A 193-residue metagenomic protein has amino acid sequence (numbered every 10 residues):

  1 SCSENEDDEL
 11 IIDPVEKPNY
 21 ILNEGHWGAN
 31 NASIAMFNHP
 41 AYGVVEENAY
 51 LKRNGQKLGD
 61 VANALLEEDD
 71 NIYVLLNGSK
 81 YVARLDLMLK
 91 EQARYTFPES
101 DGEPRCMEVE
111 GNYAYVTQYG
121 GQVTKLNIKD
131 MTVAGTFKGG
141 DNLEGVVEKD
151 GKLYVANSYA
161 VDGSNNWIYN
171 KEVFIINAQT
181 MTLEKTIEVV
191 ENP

Functional and structural regions predicted by a protein language model:
S1-Y20: Bacterial Sec-dependent N-terminal signal peptides
D7-L10, L58-L66, D101-G111, D141-D150 (+1 more regions): Repeated scaffold domains used in trafficking and secretory/extracellular systems, primarily beta-propellers
V15-N19, D69-N71, G111-N112, D150-G151: Short coil/turn segments that connect the beta-strands within blades of beta-propeller domains
I21, V74, V116, V155-A156: Residue position within the beta-strands of beta-propeller blades
H26-N30, L75-G78, T117-G120, V161-K171: Short, solvent-exposed loop/turn segments at conserved positions within beta-propeller repeat blades
S33-A35, Y81-A83, Q122-T124, K171-F174: A short loop-to-beta-strand structural motif that recurs across blades of beta-propeller domains
G43-K57, L89-P98, T132-F137, T182-E188: A short beta-strand motif characteristic of beta-propeller blades
V133-P193: Solenoidal tandem-repeat scaffolds enriched in leucines and small polar residues
